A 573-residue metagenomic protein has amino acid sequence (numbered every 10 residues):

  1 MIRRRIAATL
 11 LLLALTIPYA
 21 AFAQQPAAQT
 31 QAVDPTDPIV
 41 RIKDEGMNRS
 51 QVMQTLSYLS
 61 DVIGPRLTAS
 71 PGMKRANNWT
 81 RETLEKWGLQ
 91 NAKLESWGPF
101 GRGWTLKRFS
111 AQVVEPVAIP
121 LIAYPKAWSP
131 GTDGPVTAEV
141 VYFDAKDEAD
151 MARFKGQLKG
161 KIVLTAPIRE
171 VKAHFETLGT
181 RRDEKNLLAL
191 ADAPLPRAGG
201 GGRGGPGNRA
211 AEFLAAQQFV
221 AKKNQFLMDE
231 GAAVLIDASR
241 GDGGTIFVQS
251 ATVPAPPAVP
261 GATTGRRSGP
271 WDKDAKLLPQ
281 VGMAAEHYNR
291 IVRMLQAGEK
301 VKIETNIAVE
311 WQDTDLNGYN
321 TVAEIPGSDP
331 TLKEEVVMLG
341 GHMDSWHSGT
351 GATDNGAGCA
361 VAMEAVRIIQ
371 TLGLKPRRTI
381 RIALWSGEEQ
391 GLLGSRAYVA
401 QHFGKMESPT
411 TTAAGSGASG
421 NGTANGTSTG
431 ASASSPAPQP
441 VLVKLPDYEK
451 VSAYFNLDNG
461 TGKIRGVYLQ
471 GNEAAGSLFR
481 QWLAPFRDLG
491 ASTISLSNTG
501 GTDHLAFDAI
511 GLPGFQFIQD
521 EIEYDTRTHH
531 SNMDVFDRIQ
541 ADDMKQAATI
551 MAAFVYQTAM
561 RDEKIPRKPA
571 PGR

Functional and structural regions predicted by a protein language model:
A8-Y19: Bacterial N-terminal signal peptides
F22-T30, P196-F213, T252-P270, T411-P438 (+1 more regions): Disordered, low-complexity segments in secreted/periplasmic proteins that are enriched in proline
P26-D37, S57, D61-G199, T410-S419: Noncatalytic luminal/extracellular "stalk/propeptide" segments of secretory-pathway proteins
V33-S70, F247-V248, D344, N456-G462 (+1 more regions): N-terminal capping segment at the start of a domain
D37-P38, E115, P120-R153, P260-A352 (+4 more regions): Soluble metallo-hydrolase cores and metallopeptidase-like ectodomains found primarily in the secretory/periplasmic
Q54, V62, I368-L393, S408-P409 (+1 more regions): Short helix-loop-beta-strand segments that form the rim/entrance of peptidase-like active sites
P116-P120, D133-A138, G156-I162, E170-K172 (+6 more regions): Metal-dependent peptidase/peptidase-like ectodomains
G205-A211, A216-Q217, N224, M228-D229 (+5 more regions): Active-site-adjacent substrate-binding region of metalloamidase/peptidase-like peptide-processing proteins
